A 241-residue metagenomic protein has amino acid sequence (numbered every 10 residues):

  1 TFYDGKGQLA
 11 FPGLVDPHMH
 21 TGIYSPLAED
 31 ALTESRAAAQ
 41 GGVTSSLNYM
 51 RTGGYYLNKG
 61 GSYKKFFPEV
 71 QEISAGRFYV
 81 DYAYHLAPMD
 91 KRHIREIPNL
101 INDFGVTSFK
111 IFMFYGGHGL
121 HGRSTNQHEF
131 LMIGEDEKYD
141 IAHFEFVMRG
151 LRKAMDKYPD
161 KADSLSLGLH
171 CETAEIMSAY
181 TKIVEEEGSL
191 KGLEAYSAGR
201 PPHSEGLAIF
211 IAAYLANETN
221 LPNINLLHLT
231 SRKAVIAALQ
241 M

Functional and structural regions predicted by a protein language model:
T1, N48-G53, D163-L167, E172: N-terminal-biased segments
F2-I73, R77: Metal-associated gating/positioning segment near the N- to mid-region
G13-M19, S46-N48, Y82-L86, T107-I111 (+2 more regions): Hydrophobic faces of well-ordered beta-strands that scaffold small-molecule active sites in alpha/beta enzyme cores
V15, G41, V80, F104-T107 (+1 more regions): Structured loop/turn residues at beta-strand edges in well-structured enzyme cores
P17-E29, L57, V80-H93, S197-H203: Active-site mouth loops of central-metabolism enzymes
S46, R77-Y82, L215-I224: Short, surface-exposed connector motifs at secondary-structure boundaries
R51-K59, L86-M89, L226-T230: Conserved short loop/turn motifs at secondary-structure junctions
R92-M241: Histidine/acidic residue-rich metal-binding segments in metalloenzymes
